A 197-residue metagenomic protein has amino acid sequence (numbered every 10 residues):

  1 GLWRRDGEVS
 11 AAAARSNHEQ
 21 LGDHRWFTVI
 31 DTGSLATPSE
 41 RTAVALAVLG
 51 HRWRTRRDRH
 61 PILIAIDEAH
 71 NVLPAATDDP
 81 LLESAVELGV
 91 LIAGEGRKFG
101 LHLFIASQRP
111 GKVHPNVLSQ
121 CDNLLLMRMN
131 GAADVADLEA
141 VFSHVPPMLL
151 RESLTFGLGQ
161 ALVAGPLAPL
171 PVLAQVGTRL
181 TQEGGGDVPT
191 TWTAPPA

Functional and structural regions predicted by a protein language model:
G1-L91, K98, G157-L167: P-loop NTPase motor domains
S10-A11, N17-G22, P38, G131 (+3 more regions): General structural signal for secondary-structure boundaries
Q20, L158-A197: Conserved P-loop NTPase motor module
T42-A45, D79, E139-V141, S153 (+2 more regions): Surface-exposed beta-strand edges and their flanking turn/coil or helix-capping segments
A47-H51, E83-S84, N123-L125, S143-M148 (+2 more regions): Short, low-complexity, polar/charged sequence segments that are solvent-exposed and flexible
E68-A69, Q120, L180: Active/binding-pocket-proximal capping segment
V86-G177: Conserved ATP-driven motor cores of ASCE-family P-loop NTPases powering translocation/secretion/packaging/pilus
